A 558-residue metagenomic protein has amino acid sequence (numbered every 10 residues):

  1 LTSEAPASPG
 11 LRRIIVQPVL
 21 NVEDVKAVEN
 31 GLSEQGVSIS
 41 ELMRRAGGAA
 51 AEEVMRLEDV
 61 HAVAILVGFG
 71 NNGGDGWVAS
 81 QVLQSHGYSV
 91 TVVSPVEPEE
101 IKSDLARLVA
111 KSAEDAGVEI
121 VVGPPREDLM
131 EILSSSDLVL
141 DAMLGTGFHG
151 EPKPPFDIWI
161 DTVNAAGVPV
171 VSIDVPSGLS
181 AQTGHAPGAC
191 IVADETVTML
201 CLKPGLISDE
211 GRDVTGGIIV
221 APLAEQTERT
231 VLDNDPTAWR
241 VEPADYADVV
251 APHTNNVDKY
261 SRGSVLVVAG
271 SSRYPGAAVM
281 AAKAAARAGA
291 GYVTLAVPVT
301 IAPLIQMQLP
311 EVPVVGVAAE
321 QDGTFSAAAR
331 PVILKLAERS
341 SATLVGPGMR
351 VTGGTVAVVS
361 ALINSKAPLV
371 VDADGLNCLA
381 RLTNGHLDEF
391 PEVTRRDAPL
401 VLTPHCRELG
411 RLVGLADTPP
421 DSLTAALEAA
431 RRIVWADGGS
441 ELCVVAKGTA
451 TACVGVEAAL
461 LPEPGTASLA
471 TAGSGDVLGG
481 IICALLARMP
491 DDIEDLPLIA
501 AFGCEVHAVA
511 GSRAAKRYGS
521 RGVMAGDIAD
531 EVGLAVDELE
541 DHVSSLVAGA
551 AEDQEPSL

Functional and structural regions predicted by a protein language model:
T2-P95, K102, E195, L206-A373 (+1 more regions): Small-residue (G/A/S/T)-rich helix-start motifs and N-terminal tracts that mark the onset
E52-M143, H149-I173, A357-S360, S365: Nucleotide and nucleotide-moiety/phosphate-recognizing core
D104, E151-P152, G184-H185, G414-D417: Short, solvent-exposed loop/turn segments at secondary-structure boundaries
A116-V121, G147-E151, A319-T324, P347-R350: Short, flexible loop segments at the rims of nucleotide/cofactor-binding pockets, characterized by
P125-D128, S177-A181, P204-G205, G375-C378: Short acidic loop-to-helix transition motifs that present clustered carboxylates
D137-L138, M143-P236: Internal gly/pro-rich beta-alpha loop/helix module that stabilizes soluble enzyme cofactors or their anionic handles
